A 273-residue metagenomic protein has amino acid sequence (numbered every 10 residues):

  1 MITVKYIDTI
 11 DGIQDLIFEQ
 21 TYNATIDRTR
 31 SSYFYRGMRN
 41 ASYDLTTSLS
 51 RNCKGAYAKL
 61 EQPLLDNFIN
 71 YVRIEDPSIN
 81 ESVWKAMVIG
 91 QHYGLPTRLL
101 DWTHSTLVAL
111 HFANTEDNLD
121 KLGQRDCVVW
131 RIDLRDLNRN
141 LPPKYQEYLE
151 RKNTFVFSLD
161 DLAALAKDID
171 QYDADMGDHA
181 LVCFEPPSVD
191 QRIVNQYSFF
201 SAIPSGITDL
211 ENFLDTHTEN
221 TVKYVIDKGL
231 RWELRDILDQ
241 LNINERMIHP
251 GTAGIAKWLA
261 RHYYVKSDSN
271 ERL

Functional and structural regions predicted by a protein language model:
M1-L273: Catalytic-core elements of nucleic-acid end-processing and repair enzymes
